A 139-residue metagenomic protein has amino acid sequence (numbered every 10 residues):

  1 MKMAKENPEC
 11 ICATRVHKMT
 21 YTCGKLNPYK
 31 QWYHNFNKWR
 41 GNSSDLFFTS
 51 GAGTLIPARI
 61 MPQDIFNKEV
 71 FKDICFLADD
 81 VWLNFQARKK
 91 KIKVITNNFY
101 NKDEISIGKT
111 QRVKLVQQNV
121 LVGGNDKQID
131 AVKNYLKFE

Functional and structural regions predicted by a protein language model:
M1-E69: Conserved catalytic core of nucleotide-sugar-dependent glycosyltransferases
R59, Q63, K68-E139: C-terminal catalytic/acceptor-binding lobe
